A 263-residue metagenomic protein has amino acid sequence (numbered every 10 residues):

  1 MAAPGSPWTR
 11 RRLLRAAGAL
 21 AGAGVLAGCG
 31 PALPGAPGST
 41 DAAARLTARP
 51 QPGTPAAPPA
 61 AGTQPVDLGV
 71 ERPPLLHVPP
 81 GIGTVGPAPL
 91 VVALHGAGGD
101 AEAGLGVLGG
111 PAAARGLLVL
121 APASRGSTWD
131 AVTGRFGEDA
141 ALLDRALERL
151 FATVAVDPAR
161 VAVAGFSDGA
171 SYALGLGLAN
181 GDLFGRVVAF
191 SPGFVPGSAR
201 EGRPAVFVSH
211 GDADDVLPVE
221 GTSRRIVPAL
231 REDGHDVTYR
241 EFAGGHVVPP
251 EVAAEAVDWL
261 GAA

Functional and structural regions predicted by a protein language model:
A2-P7, L14-G24, G28-A88, D168 (+4 more regions): A domain-start/cap signature at the N-terminus of enzymes
G69-L75, G86-V154: Serine-hydrolase catalytic machinery in alpha/beta-hydrolase-like enzymes
A159-R203: Primarily recognizes the serine-hydrolase "nucleophile elbow" in alpha/beta-hydrolase and SGNH/GDSL folds
V208-H210: Short beta-strand/loop motif that positions the catalytic acidic residue of the alpha/beta-hydrolase fold
A213-L217: Acidic catalytic loop of the alpha/beta-hydrolase fold
F242-V248: Histidine-bearing beta->alpha loop at or near hydrolase active sites
E255-A263: Catalytic active-site module of serine/aspartate enzymes centered on a nucleophile-bearing elbow/loop
